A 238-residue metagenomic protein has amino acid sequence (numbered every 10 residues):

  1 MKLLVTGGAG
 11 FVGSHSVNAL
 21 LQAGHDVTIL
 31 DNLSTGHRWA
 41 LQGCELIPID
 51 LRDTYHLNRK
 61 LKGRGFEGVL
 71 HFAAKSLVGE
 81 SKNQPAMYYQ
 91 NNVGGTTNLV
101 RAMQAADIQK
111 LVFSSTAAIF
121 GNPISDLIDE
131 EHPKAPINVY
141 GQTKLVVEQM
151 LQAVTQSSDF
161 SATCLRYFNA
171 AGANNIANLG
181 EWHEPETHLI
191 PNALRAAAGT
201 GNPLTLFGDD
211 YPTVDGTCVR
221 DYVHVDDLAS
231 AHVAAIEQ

Functional and structural regions predicted by a protein language model:
M1-A173: N-terminal Rossmann-like NAD(P)+-binding domain of SDR-like oxidoreductases, especially those catalyzing
A153-A234: NAD(P)-dependent short-chain dehydrogenase/reductase
